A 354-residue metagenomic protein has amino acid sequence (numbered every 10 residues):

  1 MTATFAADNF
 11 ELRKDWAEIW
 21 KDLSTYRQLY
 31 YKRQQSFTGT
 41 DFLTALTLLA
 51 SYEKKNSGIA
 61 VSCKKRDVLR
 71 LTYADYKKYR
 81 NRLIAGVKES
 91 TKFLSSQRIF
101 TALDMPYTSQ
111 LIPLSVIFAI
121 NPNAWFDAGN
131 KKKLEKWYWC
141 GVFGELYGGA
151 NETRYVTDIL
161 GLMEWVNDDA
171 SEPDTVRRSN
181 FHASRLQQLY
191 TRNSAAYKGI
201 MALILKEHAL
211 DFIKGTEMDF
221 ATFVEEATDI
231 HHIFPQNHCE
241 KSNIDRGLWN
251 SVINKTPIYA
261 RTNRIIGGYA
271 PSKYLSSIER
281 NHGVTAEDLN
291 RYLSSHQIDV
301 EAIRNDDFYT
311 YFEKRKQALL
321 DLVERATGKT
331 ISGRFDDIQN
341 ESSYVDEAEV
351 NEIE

Functional and structural regions predicted by a protein language model:
A3-S184: A cross-family structural signal marking well-folded subdomains
Y76, L83, V87, Y107-Q110 (+5 more regions): Active-site-proximal structural scaffolding
W125-F126, L146-Y147, E240-S242, G268-K273 (+2 more regions): Short conserved micro-motifs at the rims of enzyme active sites and ligand-binding pockets
K133-G149, T228, H232, R280-R291: Short, mixed-charge aromatic SLiMs
V142-H231, H238: Intrinsically disordered, low-complexity N-proximal targeting/linker segments that flank membranes
F220-N254, A270: Histidine-centered nuclease catalytic patch
S251-R280: Short Cys/His-centered divalent metal-binding micro-motifs
A286-E354: C-terminal, well-folded lobe of enzymatic/effector domains
